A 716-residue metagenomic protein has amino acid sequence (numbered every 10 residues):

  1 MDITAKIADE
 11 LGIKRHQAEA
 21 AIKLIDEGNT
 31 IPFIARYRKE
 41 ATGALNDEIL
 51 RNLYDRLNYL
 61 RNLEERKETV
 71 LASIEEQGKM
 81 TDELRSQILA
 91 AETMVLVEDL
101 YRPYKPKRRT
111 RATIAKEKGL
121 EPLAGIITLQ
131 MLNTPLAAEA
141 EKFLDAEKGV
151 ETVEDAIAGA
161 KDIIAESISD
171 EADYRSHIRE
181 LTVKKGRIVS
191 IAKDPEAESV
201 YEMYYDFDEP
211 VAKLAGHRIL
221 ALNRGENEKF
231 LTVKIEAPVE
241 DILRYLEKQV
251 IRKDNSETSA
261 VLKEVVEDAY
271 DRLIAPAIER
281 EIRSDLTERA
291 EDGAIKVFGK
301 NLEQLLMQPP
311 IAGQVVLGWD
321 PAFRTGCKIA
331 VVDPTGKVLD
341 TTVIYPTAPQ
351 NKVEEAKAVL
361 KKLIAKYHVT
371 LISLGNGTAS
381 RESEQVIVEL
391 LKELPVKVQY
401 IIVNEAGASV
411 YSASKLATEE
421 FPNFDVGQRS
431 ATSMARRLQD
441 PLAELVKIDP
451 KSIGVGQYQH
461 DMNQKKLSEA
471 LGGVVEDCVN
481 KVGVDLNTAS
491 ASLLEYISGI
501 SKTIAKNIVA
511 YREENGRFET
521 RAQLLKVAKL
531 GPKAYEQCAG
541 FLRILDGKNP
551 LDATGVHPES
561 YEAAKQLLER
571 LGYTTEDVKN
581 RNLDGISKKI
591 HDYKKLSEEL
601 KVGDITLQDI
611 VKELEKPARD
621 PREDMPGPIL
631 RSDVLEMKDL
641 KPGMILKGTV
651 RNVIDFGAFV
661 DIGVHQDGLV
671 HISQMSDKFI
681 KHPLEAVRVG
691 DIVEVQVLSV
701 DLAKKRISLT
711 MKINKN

Functional and structural regions predicted by a protein language model:
M1-E19, D26: Generic start-of-chain signal for non-secretory N-termini
A18, T341-A348, L371, A413-V426 (+6 more regions): Short beta-alpha connecting loops at secondary-structure transitions that line or flank enzyme active sites
K23-D26, P103, I114-E117, A221-G225 (+16 more regions): Replace "in large, NTP-powered and nucleic-acid-processing enzymes" with "in large, NTP-powered factors and other
T30-I31, T42, N46-E147, K481-D624 (+3 more regions): Accessory alpha-helical DNA-binding modules that contact the DNA backbone or grooves
I49-R51, Y59, L63-G318, A322-N423 (+1 more regions): Duplex nucleic acid-engaging cores and interfaces of nucleic-acid transaction enzymes
L96, I401, G407, S412-V482 (+1 more regions): Long, charge-rich intrinsically disordered scaffolds of nucleic-acid metabolism proteins
E139-V153, F207, K229, L246-Y270 (+5 more regions): Low-complexity, acidic/Ser/Thr- and charged residue-rich accessory regions of DNA metabolism proteins
E180-R187, W319-F323, G377-A379, V403-V410 (+5 more regions): A glycine-rich phosphate-binding loop feature that marks nucleotide/adenosyl-phosphate handling sites
